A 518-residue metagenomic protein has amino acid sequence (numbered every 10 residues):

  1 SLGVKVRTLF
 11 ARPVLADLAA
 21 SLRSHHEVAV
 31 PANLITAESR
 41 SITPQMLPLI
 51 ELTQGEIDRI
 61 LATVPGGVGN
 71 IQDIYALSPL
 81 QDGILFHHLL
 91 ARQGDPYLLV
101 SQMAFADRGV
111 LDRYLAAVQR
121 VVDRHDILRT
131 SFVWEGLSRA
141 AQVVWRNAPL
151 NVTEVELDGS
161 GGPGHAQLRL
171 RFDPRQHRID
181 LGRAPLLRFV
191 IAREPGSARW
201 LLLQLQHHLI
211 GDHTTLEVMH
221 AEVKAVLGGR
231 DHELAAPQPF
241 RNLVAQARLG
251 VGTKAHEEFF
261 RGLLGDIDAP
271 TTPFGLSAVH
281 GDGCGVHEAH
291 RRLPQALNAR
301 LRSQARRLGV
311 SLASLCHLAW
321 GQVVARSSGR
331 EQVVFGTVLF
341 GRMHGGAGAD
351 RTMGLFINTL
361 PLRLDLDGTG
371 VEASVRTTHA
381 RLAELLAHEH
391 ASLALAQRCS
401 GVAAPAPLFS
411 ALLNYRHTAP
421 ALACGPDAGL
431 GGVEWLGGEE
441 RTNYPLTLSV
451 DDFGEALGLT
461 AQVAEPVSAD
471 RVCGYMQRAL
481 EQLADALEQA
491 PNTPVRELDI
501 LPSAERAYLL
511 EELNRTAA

Functional and structural regions predicted by a protein language model:
S1-L89, A166, V218, Q238 (+4 more regions): Regions immediately C-terminal to embedded phosphopantetheine-bearing carrier domains
F10, T215, H220-A221, L312-W320 (+1 more regions): Short amphipathic alpha-helical segments
V28-Q45, A166, R171, V218 (+3 more regions): Non-catalytic, low-complexity flexible loops and terminal extensions
E38-R40, Q45-M46, T53, D58-A62 (+6 more regions): Flexible, P/S/T/G-rich "lid" or insertion loops adjacent to the active sites of thioester-utilizing
G66-R146, G161-L249, D268-P273, A373-R398 (+4 more regions): Acyl-group handoff/entry surfaces in thioester-processing enzymes
V68-A76, H88-L98, L115, D126-T130 (+14 more regions): His-Asp-centered acyl/peptidyl-transfer active-site segments
D451, C473: Conserved functional hotspot residues or short segments at active or partner-binding sites across diverse domains
